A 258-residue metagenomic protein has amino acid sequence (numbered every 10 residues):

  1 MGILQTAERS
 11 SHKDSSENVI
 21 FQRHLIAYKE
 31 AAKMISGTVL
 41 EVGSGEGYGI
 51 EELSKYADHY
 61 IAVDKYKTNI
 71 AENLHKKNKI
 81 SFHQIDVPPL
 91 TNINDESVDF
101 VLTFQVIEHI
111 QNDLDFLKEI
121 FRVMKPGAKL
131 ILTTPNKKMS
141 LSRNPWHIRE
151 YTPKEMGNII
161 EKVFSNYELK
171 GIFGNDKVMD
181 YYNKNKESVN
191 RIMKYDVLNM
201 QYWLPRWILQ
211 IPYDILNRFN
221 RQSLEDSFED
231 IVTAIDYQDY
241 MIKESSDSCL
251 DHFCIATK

Functional and structural regions predicted by a protein language model:
M1-N94, F100-F104, L114-L117, P153 (+3 more regions): Conserved N-terminal segment of class I S-adenosyl-L-methionine
Q105-H109: A short His-aromatic
L114-P126: A short glycine-rich, Lys/Arg-flanked "PGG" loop and its adjoining helix->strand segment in the class I
A128-T134: Conserved beta-strand signature within the Rossmann-like core of class I S-adenosyl-L-methionine
L141-N158: Acceptor-substrate binding/catalytic loop of class I
S165-D176: Conserved S-adenosyl-L-methionine
D196-N220: A conserved mid-domain beta-alpha-beta active-site/ligand-binding segment of alpha/beta enzyme cores
